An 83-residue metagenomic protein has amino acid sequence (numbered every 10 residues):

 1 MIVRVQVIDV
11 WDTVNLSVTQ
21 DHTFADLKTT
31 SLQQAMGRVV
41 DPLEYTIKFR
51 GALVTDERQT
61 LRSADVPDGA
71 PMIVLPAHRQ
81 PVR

Functional and structural regions predicted by a protein language model:
M1-R83: Ubiquitin system architectures
